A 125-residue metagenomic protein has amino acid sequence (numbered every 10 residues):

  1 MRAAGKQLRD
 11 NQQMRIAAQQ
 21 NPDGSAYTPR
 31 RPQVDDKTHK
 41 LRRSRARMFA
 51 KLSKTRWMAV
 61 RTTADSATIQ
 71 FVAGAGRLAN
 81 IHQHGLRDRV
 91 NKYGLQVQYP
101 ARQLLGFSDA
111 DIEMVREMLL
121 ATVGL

Functional and structural regions predicted by a protein language model:
M1-K92: Short, low-complexity, charged/polar segments at coil/turn and helix-coil boundaries
G94-L125: C-terminal or internal capping secondary-structure element at the end of a domain, subdomain, or sheet
